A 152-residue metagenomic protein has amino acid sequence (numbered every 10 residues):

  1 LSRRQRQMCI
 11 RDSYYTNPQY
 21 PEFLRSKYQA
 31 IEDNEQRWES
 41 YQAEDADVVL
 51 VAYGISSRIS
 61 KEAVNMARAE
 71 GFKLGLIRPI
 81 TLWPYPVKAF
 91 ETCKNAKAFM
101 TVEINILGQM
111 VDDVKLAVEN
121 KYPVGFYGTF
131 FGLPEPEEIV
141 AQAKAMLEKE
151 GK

Functional and structural regions predicted by a protein language model:
L1-I10: Single conserved hydrophobic/aromatic residue that forms the stacking wall/gate of nucleotide- or nucleobase-binding
R4, I80-A89, E137, L147-G151: An N-terminal assembly and electron-transfer interface module characteristic of large anaerobic redox and radical
R25-V48, K61: Glycine-/acidic-rich phosphate or pyrophosphate-binding loops and their flanking alpha/beta elements
S40-E44, E91-K94, L116: Solvent-exposed alpha-helices and their adjacent loops that cap or buttress functional pockets in soluble metabolic
V51-S60, A67: C-terminal substrate/ligand-recognition segments
K61-C93: Generic long, charged, amphipathic alpha-helical segments
E103-K152: Peripheral docking tails and interdomain loops at the edges of cofactor- or intermediate-handling domains
